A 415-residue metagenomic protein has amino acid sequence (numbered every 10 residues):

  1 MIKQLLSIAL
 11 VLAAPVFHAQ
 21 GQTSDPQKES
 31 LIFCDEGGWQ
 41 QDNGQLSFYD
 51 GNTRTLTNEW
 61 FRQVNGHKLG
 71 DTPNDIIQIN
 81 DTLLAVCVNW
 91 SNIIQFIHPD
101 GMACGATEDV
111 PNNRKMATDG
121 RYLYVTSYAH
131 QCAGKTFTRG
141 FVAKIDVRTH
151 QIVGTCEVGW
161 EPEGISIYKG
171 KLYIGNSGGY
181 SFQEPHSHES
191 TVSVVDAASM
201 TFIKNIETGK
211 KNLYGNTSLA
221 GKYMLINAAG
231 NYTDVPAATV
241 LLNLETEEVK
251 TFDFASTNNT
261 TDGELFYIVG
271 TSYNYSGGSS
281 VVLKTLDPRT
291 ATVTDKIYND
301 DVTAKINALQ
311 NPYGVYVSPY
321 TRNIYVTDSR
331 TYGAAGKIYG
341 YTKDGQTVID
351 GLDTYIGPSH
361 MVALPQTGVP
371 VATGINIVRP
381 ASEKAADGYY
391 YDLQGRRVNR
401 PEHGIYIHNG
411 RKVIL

Functional and structural regions predicted by a protein language model:
I32-C34, V86, V125-T126, I174-G175 (+3 more regions): Residue position within the beta-strands of beta-propeller blades
G38-N43, C87-S91, C132-G140, S181-S190 (+3 more regions): Short, solvent-exposed loop/turn segments at conserved positions within beta-propeller repeat blades
D42-G120, C132-A133: Post-signal peptide N-terminal segment of secreted/secretory-pathway proteins
T55-K68, G101-E108, Q151-C156, M200-T208 (+3 more regions): A short beta-strand motif characteristic of beta-propeller blades
K68-I77, P111-G120, W160-K169, G209-A220 (+4 more regions): Repeated scaffold domains used in trafficking and secretory/extracellular systems, primarily beta-propellers
G154-E157, P162-Y273: Acidic, serine/threonine- and glycine-rich low-complexity intrinsically disordered segments that serve as flexible
T367-Q394: Residue-level detector of functionally pivotal "anchor" positions at catalytic/ligand-binding pockets or at interdomain
I405-L415: C-terminal tail/sorting-segment detector
